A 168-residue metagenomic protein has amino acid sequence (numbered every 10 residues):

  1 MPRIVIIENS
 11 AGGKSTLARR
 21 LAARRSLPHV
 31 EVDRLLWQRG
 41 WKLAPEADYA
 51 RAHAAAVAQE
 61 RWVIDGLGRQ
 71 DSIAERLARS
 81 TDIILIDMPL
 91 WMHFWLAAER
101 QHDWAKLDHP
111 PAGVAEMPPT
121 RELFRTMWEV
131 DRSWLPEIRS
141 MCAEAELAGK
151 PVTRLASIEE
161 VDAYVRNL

Functional and structural regions predicted by a protein language model:
I6: Hydrophobic anchor at the beta1->P-loop junction of P-loop NTPases
S10: The conserved Walker
K14: Conserved lysine of the Walker
L17: Hydrophobic positions on the alpha1 helix immediately C-terminal to the Walker A/P-loop
R20: Active-site signature of alpha/beta-hydrolase-fold catalytic machinery across serine- and Asp/Cys-nucleophile hydrolases
R24, E129-L168: NTP-dependent small-molecule kinase module
P28-I83: Conserved nucleotide-sensing/catalytic segment adjacent to the nucleotide-binding pocket in NTP-handling enzymes
M88-L135: A glycine- and Lys/Arg-enriched "phosphate-lid" helix/loop adjacent to the NTP-binding pocket of small-molecule kinases
